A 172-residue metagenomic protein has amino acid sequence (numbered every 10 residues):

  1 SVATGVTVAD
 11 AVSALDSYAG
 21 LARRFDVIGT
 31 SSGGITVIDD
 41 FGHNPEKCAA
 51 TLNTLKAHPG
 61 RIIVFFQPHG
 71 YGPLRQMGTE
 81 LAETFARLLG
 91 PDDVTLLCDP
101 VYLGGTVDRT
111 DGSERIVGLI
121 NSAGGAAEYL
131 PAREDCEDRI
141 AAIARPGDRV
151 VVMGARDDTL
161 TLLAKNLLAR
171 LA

Functional and structural regions predicted by a protein language model:
S1-A172: ATP-dependent carboxylate-amine ligase
